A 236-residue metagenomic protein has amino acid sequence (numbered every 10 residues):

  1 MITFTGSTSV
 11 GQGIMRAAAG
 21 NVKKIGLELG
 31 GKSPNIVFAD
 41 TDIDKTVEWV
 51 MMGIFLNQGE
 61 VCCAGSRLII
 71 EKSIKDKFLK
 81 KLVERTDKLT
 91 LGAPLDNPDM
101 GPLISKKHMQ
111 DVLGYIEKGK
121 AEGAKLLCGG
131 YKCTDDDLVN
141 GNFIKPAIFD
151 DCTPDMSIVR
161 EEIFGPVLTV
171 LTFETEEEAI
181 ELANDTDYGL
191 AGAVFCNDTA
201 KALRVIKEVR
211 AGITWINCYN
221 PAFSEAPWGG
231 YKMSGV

Functional and structural regions predicted by a protein language model:
M1-T5: Periplasmic-binding protein-like
S7-T153, L182, I216: ALDH superfamily catalytic-core signature
I36, T90, V139-V236: Conserved C-terminal structural/oligomerization subdomain of aldehyde/semialdehyde dehydrogenase
